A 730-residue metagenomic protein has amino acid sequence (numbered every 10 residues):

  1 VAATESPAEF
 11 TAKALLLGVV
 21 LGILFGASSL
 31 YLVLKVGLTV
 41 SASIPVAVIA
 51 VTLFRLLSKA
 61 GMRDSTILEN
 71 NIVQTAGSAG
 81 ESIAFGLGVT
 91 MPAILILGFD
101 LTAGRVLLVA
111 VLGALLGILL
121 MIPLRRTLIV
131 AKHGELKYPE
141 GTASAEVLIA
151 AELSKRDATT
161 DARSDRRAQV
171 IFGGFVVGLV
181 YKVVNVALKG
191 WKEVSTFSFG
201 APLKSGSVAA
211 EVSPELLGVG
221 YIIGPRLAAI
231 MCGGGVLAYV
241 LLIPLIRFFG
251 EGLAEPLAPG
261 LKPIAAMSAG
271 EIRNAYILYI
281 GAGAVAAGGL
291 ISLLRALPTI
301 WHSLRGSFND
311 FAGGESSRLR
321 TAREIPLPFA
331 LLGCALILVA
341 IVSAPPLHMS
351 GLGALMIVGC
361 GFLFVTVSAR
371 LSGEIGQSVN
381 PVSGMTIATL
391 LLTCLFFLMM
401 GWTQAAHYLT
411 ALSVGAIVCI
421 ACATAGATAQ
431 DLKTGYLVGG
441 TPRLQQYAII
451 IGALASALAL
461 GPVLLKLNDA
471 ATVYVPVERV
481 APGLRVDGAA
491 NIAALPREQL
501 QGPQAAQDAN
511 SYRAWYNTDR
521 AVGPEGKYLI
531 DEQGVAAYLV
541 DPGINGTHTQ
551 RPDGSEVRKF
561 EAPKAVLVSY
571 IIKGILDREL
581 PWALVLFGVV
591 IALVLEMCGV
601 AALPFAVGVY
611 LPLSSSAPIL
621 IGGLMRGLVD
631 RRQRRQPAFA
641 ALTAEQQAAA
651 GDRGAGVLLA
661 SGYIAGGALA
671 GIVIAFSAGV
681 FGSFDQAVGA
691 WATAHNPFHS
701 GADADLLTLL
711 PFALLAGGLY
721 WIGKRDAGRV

Functional and structural regions predicted by a protein language model:
V1-V730: Alpha-helical multipass membrane-protein architecture
